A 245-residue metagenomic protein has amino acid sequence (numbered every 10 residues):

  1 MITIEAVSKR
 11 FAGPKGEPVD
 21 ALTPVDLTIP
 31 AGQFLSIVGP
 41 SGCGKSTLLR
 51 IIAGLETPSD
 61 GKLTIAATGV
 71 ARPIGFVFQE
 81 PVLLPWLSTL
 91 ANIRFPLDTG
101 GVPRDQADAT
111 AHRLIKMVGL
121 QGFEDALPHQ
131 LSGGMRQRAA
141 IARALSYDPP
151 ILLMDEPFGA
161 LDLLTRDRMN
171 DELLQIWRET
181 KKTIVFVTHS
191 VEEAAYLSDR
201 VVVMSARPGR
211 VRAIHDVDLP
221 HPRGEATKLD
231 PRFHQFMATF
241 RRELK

Functional and structural regions predicted by a protein language model:
V38-P40: The feature captures the beta-strand-to-loop junction immediately N-terminal to the Walker
A53: Helix-to-loop junction immediately C-terminal to a conserved catalytic motif
G61-R72: Conserved ABC transporter NBD signature motif
L87-F95: Short coil-to-helix segment of the ABC ATPase nucleotide-binding domain corresponding to the Q-loop/switch region
D98, D105-F123, Q175: Conserved ABC ATPase "signature" region
A126-H129, Y147: Conserved signature/switch motifs of ABC ATPase nucleotide-binding domains
I141: Hydrophobic anchor residue at the start of the ABC signature
L152-D155: Catalytic Walker B motif of ABC-type/P-loop ATPase nucleotide-binding domains
